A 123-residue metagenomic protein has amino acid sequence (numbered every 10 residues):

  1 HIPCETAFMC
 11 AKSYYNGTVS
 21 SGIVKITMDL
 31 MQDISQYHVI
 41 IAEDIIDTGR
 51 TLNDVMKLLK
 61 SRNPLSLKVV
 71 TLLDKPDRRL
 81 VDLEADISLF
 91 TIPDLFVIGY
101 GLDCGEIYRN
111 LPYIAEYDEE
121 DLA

Functional and structural regions predicted by a protein language model:
H1-A123: PRPP-associated nucleotide enzymes
